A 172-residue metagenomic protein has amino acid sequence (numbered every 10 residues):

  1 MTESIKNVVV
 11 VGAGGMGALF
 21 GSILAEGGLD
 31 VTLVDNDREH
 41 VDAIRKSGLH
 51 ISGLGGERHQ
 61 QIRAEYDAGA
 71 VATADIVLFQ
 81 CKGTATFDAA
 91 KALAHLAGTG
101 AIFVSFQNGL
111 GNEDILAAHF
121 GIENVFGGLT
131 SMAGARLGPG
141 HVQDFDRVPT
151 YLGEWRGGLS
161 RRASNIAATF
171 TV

Functional and structural regions predicted by a protein language model:
M1-G56: NAD(P)+-binding Rossmann beta1-loop-alpha1 motif at the extreme N-terminus of oxidoreductases
V34, E57-Q143: Rossmann-like NAD(P)(H) cofactor-binding subdomain of soluble oxidoreductases
H40-A43, E113, S160: Short, charged/polar "capping" segments at the starts of alpha-helices and the immediately preceding loops
G140-A163: Short beta-strand and adjoining strand-loop segment in the mid-core of the Rossmann-like NAD(P)-dependent dehydrogenase
F170-V172: Conserved Rossmann-fold dehydrogenase catalytic segment
